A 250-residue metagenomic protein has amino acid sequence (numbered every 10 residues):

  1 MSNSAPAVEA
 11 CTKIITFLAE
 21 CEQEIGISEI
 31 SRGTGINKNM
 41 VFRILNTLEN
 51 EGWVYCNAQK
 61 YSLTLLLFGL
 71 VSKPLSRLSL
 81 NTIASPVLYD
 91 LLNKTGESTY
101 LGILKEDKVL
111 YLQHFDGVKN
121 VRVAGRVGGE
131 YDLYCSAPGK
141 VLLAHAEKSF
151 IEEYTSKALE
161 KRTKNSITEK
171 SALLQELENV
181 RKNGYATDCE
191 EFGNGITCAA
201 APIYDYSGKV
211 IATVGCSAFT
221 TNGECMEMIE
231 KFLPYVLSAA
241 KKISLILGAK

Functional and structural regions predicted by a protein language model:
M1-N81, L245-A249: N-terminal helix-turn-helix
A19, G139, L143, E147 (+2 more regions): Short amphipathic alpha-helical signal-transduction/dimerization elements
L63-K157: Amphipathic alpha-helical effector-binding/dimerization core of metabolite-sensing transcriptional regulators
I83-L91, T155-A200, K241, I246: Short, basic/aromatic recognition patches
K170, E176, N194-G195, A212-K250: Juxtadomain coupling helices with adjacent low-complexity linkers
I203-Y206: Sensor-regulatory modules in signal-transduction proteins
